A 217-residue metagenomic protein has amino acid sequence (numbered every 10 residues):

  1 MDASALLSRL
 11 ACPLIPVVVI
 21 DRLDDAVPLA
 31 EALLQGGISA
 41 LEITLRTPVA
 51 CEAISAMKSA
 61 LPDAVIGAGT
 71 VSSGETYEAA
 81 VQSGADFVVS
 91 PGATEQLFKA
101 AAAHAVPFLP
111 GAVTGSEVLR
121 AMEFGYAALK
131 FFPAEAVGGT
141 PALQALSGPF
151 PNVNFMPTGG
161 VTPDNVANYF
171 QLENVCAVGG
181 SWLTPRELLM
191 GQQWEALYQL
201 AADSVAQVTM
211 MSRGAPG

Functional and structural regions predicted by a protein language model:
M1-G84, A103, N152, P163-D164 (+1 more regions): Conserved N-terminal beta1-alpha1 strand-loop-helix module at the mouth
V19-D21, A68-G74, S90-A93, P110-G115 (+2 more regions): Glycine-rich beta-to-alpha transition loops that act as phosphate-gripper elements at the mouths of alpha/beta enzyme
L29, S73-S83, S116-F124, P141 (+2 more regions): Catalytic cores of alpha/beta
S39-A40, D86, P107, A127: Residue-level detector of anion-binding/catalytic polar loops
F87, P91-L97, K130-T140, N174-A196: Glycine-rich phosphate-binding active-site loops on the catalytic face of alpha/beta enzymes
P91-A128, F132-V137: Histidine/lysine/aspartate-rich catalytic loop segments that bind and position anionic ligands
A101, A105-F108, T140-F150, P157: CoA-thioester-processing core
G125-K130, A142, P149-N152: A contiguous pocket-lining binding segment that forms or flanks enzyme active sites
